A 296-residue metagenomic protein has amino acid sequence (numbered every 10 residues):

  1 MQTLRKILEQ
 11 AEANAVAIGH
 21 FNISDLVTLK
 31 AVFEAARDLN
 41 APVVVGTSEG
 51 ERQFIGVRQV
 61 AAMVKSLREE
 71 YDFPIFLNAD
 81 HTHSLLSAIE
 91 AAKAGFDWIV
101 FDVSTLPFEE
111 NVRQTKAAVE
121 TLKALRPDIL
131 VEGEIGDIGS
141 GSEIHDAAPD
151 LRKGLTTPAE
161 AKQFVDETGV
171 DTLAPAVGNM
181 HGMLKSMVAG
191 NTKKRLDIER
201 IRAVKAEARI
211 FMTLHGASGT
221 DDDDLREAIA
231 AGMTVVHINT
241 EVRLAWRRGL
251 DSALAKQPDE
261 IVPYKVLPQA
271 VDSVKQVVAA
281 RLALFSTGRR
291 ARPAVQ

Functional and structural regions predicted by a protein language model:
Q2-Q10, N14, L26-E51, V57-F76 (+5 more regions): Alpha/beta enzyme core
A17, V103, V262-V266: Short amphipathic alpha-helical segments at helix-loop
L214-G216: Thr-Gly-centered strand-to-loop micro-motif
D221-Q296: C-terminal alpha-helical cap/extension of soluble enzyme domains
